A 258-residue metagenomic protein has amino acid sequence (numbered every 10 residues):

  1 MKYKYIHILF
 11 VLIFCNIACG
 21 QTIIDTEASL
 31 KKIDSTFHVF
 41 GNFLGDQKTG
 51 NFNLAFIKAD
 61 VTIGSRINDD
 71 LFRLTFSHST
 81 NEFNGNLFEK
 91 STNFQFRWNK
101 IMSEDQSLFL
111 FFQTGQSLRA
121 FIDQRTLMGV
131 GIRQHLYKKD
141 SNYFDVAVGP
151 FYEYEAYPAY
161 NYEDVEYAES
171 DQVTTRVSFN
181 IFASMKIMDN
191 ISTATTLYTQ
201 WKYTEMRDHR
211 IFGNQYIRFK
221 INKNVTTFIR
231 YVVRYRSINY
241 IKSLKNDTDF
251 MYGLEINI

Functional and structural regions predicted by a protein language model:
M1-D34, I258: Cleavable N-terminal export/targeting peptides
L30-Q47, I67-L74, T193: Transmembrane beta-strand segments of Gram-negative outer membrane beta-barrel proteins
S35-F37, N53-I57, F88-T92, Q124-M128 (+4 more regions): Residues that define the transmembrane beta-barrel architecture of outer-membrane proteins
G41-Q47, L74-H78, L110-T114, V130 (+4 more regions): Transmembrane beta-barrel strands of outer-membrane/channel proteins
Q47, I63-I67, K100, Q134-L136 (+4 more regions): Residue-level signature of outer-membrane beta-barrel architecture
A59-V61, F94-F96, V130, V146 (+3 more regions): Membrane-embedded beta-strands of outer-membrane beta-barrel proteins, especially the hydrophobic/small aromatic
N68-L74, D105-L108, D140-F144, M185-T193 (+1 more regions): Repeated loop/turn-to-beta-strand initiation elements of outer-membrane beta-barrel proteins
I217-K220, N246-I258: Outer-membrane beta-barrel "beta-signal"
